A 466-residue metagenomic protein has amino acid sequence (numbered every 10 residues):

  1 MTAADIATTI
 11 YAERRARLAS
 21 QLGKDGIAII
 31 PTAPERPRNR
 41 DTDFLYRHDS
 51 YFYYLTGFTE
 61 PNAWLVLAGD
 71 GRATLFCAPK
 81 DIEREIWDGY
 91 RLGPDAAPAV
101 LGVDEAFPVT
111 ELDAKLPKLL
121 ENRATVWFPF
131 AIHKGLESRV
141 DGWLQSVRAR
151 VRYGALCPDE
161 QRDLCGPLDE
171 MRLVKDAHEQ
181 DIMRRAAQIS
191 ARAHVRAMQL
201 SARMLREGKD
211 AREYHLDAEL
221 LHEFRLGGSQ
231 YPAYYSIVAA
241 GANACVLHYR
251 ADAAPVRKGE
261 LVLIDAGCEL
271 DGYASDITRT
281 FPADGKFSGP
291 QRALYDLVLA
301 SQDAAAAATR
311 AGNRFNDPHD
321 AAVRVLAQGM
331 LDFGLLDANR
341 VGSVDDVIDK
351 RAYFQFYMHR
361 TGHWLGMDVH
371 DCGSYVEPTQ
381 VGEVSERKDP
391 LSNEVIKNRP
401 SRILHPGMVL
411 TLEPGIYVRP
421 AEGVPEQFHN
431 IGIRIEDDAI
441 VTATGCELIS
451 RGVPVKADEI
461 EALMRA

Functional and structural regions predicted by a protein language model:
M1-A466: Active-site neighborhoods and metal-handling regions in enzymes and metal-associated proteins
